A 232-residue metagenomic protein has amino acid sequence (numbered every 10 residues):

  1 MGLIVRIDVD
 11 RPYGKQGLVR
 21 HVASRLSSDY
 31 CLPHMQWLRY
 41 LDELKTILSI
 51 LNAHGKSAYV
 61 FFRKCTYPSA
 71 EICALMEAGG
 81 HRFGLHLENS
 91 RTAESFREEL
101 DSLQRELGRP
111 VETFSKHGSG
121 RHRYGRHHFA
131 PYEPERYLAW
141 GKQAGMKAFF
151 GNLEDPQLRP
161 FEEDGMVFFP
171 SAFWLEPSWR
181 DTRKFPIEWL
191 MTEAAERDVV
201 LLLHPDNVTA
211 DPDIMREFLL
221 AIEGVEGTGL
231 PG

Functional and structural regions predicted by a protein language model:
M1-M166, T182-L201, V208-G232: Catalytic alpha-helical scaffold of carbohydrate-active enzymes acting on polysaccharides/glycoconjugates
E162-P177: Active-site oxyanion/phosphate-handling segment shared across diverse enzymes
S171-A172, L202-D206: Short, loop-centered acidic/histidine patches that primarily coordinate divalent metals
